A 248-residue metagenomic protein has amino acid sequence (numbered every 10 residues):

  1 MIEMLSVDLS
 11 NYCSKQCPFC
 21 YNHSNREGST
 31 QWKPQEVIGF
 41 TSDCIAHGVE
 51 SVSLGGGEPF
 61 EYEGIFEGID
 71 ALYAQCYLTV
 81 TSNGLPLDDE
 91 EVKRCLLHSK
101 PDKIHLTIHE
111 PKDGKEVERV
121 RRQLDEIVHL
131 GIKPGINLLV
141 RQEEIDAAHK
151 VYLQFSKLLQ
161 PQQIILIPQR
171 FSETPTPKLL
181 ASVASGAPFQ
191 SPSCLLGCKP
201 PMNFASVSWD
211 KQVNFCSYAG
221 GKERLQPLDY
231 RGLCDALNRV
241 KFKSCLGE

Functional and structural regions predicted by a protein language model:
M1-Q35, S217: Canonical Radical SAM [4Fe-4S] cluster-binding loop centered on the CxxxCxxC motif and its immediate flanking residues
N11, E61, P86, Y218: Short, glycine/acidic-enriched loop or turn micro-motifs at the edges of active sites
F19, I65, V92-K93, A148-K150 (+2 more regions): Short aromatic-enriched loop/helix-cap "lid" or pocket-rim segments at secondary-structure transitions that line
H23-S24, I108-E110, R170: Short, histidine-centered active-site or binding-site loop motifs used for metal coordination, general acid-base
N25-R26, E58-F60: Short active-site-proximal "capping" loops at secondary-structure junctions
R26, L87, D113, E143 (+2 more regions): Flexible, glycine-rich phosphate/dinucleotide-binding loops and adjacent beta-alpha linkers at cofactor/substrate
T30, P34-G55, Y62-L166: Radical SAM/AdoMet-radical enzyme domain recognition
F171-E248: Accessory C-terminal segments flanking Radical SAM cores
